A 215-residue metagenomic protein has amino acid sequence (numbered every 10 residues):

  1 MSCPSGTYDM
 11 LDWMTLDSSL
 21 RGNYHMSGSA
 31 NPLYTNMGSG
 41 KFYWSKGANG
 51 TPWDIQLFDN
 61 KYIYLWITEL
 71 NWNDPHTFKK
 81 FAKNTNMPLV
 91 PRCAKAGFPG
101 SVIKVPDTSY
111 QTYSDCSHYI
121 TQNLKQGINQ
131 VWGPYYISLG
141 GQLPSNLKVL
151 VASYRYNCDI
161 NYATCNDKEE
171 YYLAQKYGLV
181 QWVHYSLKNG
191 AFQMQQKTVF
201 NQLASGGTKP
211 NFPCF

Functional and structural regions predicted by a protein language model:
M1-F215: Conserved functional acidic sites
